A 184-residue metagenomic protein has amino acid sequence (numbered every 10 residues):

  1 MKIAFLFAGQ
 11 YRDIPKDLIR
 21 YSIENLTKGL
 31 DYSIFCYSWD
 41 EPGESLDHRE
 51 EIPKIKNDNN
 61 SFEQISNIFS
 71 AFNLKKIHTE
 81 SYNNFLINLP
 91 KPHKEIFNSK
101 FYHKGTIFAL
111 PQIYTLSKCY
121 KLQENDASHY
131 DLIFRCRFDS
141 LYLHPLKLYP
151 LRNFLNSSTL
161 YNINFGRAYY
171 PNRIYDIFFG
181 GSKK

Functional and structural regions predicted by a protein language model:
M1-K184: ER/Golgi luminal nucleotide-sugar-dependent glycosyltransferases, focusing on the catalytic module
